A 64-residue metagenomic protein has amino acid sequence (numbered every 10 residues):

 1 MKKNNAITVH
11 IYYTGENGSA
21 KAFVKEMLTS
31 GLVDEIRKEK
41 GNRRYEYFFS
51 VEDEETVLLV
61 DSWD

Functional and structural regions predicted by a protein language model:
M1-N4: Basic/polar N-terminal segments that are highly enriched at the extreme N-terminus, encompassing both cleavable
A6-T14, E46-D64: Short, well-ordered beta-strand segments in beta-rich or mixed alpha/beta enzyme and ligand-binding folds
S19-R44: Short amphipathic alpha-helical segments
